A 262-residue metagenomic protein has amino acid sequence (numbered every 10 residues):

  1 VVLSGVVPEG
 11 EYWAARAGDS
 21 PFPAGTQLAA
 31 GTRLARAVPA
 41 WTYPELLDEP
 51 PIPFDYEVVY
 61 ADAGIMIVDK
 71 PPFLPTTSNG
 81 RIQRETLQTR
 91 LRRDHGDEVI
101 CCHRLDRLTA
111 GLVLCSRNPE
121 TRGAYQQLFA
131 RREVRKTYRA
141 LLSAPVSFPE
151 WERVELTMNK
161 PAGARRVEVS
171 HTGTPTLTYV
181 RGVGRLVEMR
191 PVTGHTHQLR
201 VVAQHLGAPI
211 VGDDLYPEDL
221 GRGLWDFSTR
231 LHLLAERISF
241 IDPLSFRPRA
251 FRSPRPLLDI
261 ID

Functional and structural regions predicted by a protein language model:
V1-D262: RNA pseudouridine synthases
